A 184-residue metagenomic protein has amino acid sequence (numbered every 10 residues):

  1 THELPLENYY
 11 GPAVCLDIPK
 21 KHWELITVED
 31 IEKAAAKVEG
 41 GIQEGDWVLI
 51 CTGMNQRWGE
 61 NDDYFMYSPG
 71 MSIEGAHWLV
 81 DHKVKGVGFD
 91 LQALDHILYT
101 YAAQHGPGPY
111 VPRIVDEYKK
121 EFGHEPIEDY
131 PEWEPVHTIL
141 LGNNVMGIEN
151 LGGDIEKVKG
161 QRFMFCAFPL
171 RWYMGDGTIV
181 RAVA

Functional and structural regions predicted by a protein language model:
T1-A184: Active-/binding-site microenvironments in catalytic and ligand-binding cores
